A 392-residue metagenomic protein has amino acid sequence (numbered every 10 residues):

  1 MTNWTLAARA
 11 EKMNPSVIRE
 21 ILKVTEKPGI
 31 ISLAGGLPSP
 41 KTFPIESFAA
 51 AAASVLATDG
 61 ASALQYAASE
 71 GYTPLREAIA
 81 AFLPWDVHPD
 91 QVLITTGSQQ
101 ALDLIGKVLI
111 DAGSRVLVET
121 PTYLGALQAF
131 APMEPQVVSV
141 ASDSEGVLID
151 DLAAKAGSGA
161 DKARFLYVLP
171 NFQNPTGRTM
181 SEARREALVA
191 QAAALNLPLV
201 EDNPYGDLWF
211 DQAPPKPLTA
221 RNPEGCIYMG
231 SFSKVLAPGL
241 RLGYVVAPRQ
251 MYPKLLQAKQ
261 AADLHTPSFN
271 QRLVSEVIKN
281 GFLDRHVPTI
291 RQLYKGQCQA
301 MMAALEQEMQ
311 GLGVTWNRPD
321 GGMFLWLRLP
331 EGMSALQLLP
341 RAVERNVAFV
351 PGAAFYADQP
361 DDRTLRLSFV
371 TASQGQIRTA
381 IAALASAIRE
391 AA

Functional and structural regions predicted by a protein language model:
M1-T2, E344, D358-A392: PLP-dependent enzyme catalytic core of the Aspartate aminotransferase-like
E11-G97, L104, K279-N280, A348 (+1 more regions): N-terminal small-domain helix-loop-helix segment of the aminotransferase-like
P28, M133, A194-L195, R345 (+1 more regions): Helix C-cap/helix->beta junction micro-motif
S62-L195, V200, G206-G225, Y294 (+1 more regions): Conserved core of the PLP fold type I
I227-Q292: Conserved core segment of the aminotransferase class I/II
S275, R291-M302, V314-R328, L338: Conserved glycine-rich beta-strand-loop-beta hairpin in the small C-terminal domain of fold type I
L327-R366, T379: Conserved C-terminal alpha-helix-loop-beta "cap" of PLP-dependent enzymes that closes/shapes the active-site mouth
